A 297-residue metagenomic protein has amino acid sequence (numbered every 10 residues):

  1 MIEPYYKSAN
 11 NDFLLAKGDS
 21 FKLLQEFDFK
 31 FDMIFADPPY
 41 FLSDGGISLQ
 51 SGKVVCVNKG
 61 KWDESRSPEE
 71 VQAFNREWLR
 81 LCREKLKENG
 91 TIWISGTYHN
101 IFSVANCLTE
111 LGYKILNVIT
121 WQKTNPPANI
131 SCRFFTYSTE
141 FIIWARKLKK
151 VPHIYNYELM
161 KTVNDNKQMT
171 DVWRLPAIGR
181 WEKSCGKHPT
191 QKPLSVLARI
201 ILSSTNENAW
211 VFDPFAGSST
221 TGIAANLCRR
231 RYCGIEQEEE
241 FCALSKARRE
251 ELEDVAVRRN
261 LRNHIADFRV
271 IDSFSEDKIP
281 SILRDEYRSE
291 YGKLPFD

Functional and structural regions predicted by a protein language model:
M1-L244, Y291-D297: Core catalytic lobe of class I
A243-D297: PRPP-dependent phosphoribosyltransferase catalytic core
